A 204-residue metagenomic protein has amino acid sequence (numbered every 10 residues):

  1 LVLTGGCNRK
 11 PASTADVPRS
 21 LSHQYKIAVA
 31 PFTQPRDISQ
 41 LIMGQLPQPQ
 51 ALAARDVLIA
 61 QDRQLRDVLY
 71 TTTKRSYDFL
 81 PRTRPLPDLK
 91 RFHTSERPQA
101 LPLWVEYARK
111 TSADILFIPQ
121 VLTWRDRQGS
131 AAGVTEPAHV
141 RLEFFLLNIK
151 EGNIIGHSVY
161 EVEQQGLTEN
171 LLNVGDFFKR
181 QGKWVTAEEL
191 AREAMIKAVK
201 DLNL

Functional and structural regions predicted by a protein language model:
L1-C7: Sec-dependent bacterial lipoprotein signal peptides
C7-I38, Y107-T111, V134-R141, F145-L204: C-terminal/domain-edge helix-coil "capping" segments
K10, A15, L89-F92, R127: Surface-exposed loop/turn and secondary-structure junction residues enriched for glycine/proline
T33-Q120, I149, N153-H157, E188-E193 (+2 more regions): N-terminal segment of the mature soluble domain
Q120-T123, V162: Residues that line or immediately flank small-molecule/substrate-binding pockets and catalytic motifs
D126-A132: Extracytoplasmic/secreted cell-surface and envelope-processing proteins
